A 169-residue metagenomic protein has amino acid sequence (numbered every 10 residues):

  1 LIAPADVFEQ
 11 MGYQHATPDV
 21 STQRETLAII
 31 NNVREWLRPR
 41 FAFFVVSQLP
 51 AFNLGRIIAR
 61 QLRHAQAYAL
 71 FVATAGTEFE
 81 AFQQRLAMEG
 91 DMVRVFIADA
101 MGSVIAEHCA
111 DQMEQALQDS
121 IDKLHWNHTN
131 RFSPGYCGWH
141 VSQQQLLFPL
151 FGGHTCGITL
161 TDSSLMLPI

Functional and structural regions predicted by a protein language model:
L1-V95: Active-site helix-to-loop segments that bind/position phosphate- or nucleotide-bearing substrates and donors across
P39-Q48, Q118-S133: Flexible, glycine/charged-enriched surface loops at secondary-structure junctions
Q48, F52-G55, V93, K123 (+3 more regions): Charge-rich, low-complexity amphipathic helices in intrinsically disordered tails/linkers adjacent to domains
F79-A81, I105, G138-V141: Short, well-ordered, mixed-charge alpha-helical segments that flank or form enzyme active sites
V93-Q115: Compact, glycine/acidic-enriched structural inserts
L124-I169: Short terminal or interdomain "cap/linker" segment that borders an active site or interface and mediates
